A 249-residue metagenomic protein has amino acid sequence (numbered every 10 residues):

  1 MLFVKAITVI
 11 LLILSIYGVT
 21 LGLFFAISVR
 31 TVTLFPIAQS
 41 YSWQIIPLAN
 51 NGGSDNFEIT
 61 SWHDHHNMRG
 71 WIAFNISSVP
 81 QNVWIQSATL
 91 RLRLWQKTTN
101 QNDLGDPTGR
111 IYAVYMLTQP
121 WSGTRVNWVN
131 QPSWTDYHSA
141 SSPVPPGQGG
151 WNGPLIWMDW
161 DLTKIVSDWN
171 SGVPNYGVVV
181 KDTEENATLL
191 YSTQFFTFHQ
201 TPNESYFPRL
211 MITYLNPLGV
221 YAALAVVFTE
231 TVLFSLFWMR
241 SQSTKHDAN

Functional and structural regions predicted by a protein language model:
M1-T31: Hydrophobic secretory-pathway targeting helix
T20-L21, F228-Q242: Alpha-helical transmembrane segments
F24-E58: N-terminal leader/pro-regions and domain N-caps
F35-A38, T163, S167-L224: Proprotein-processing/basic-patch segments
Y41, P47-L48, K97-P174: Beta-strand-rich interaction/scaffold domains
Q44-T99: A short beta-strand-loop element at or near the start of a globular domain
W71-N75, W84-W95, Y115, W157-I165 (+2 more regions): Residues within well-ordered beta-strands of beta-sheet-rich folds
S243-N249: Cytoplasmic C-terminal tails of single-pass
